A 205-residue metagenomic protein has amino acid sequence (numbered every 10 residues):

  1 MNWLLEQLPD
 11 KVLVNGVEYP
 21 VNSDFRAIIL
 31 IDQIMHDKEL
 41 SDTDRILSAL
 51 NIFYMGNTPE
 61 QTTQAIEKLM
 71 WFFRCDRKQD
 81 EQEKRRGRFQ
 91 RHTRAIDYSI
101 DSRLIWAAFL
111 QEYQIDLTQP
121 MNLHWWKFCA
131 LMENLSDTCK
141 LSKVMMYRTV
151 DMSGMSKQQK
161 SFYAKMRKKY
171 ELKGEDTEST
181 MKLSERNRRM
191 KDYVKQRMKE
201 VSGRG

Functional and structural regions predicted by a protein language model:
M1-E18, F25-I28, K38-E39, L47-G205: Charged interaction scaffolds used for protein-protein
